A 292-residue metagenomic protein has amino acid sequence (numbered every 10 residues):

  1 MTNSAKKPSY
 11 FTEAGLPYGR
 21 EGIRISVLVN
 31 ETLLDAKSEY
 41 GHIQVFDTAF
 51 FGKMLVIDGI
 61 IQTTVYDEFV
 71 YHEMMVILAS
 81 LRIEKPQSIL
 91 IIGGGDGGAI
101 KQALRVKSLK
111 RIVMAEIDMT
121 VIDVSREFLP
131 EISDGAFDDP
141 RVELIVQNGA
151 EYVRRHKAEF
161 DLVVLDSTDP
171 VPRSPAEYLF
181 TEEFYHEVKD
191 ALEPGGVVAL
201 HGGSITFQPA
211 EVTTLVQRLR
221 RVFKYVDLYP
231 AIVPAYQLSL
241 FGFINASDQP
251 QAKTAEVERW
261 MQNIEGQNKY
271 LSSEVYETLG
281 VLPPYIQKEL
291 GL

Functional and structural regions predicted by a protein language model:
T2-L16, T63-V197, T206-V216, R220 (+1 more regions): The AdoMet/dcAdoMet-binding core of the Class I SAM-like
T2-Q44, Q217, L238-L292: SAM/dcSAM-binding transferase cores
A36-S38, T48, S133: Short, surface-exposed loop/turn motifs at beta-strand boundaries within globular domains
I43-F51: N-terminal glycine-rich anion-binding loops that anchor highly charged ligand groups
V56-I57: A general beta-strand register signal
F223-P234: Conserved S-adenosyl-L-methionine
